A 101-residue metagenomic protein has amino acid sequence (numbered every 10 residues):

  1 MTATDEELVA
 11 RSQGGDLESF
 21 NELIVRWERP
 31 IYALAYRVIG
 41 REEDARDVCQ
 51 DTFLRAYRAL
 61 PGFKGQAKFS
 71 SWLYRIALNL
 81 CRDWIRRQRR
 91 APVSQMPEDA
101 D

Functional and structural regions predicted by a protein language model:
M1-D5, A91-D101: Internal acidic/polar
D5-L8, S19-F20, V48, F69: Hydrophobic side chains within well-formed alpha-helices
Q13-E22, Y32-D51: Short, charged helix-capping/linker segments at alpha-helix termini
Q13-G14, G40, F53-K68, R87-Q88: Sigma70-family region 2
F20-E22, A35, K64, V93-M96: Short, hydrophobic secondary-structure boundary micro-motifs
A33, D47-L54, A67-N79: Structural recognition of an alpha-helix C-terminal capping motif at a helix-to-coil junction
P61-G65, R75-Q95: Arg/Lys-rich amphipathic alpha helix in sigma70-family domain 2
